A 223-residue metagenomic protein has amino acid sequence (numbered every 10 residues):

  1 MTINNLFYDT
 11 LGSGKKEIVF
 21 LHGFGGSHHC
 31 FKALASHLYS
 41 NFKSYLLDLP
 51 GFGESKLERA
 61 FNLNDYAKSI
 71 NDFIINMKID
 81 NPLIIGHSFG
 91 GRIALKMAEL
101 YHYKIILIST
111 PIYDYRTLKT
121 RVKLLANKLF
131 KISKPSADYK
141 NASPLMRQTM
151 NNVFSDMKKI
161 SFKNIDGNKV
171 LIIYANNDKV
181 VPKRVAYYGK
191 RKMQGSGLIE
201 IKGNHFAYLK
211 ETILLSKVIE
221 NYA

Functional and structural regions predicted by a protein language model:
T10-E54: Conserved HGGG/HGGXW glycine-rich cap/lid loop of the alpha/beta-hydrolase fold
Y45-L83: Active-site loop/oxyanion-hole signature of alpha/beta-hydrolase fold enzymes
R92-L100, K104-I132: Flexible "cap/lid" loop of the alpha/beta hydrolase fold
L145-F162: Active-site nucleophile elbow and catalytic-triad environment of alpha/beta-hydrolase enzymes
I165-D166, I172-Y174, D178: Short beta-strand/loop motif that positions the catalytic acidic residue of the alpha/beta-hydrolase fold
K179-V185: Conserved alpha/beta-hydrolase "acid-adjacent" motif
V180, N204-I213: Catalytic histidine-centered segment of alpha/beta-hydrolase-like enzymes
L209-A223: Post-His helix in hydrolase/transferase enzymes
